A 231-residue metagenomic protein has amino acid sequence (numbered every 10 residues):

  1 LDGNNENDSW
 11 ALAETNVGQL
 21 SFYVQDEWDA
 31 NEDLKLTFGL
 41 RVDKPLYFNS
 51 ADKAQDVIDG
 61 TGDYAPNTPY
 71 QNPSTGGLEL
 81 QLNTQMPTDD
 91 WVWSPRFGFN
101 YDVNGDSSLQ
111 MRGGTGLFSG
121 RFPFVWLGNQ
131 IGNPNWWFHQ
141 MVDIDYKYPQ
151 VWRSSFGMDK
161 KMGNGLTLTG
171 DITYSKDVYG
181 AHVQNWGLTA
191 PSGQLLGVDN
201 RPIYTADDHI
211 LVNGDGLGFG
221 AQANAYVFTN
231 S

Functional and structural regions predicted by a protein language model:
L1, L46-P66, Q110, T115-W137 (+1 more regions): A surface-exposed, glycine/aromatic-enriched loop/edge motif typical of exported proteins
L1-N104: Signature of Gram-negative outer-membrane beta-barrel scaffolds
E14-F22, V42-F48, D89-P95, T115-S119 (+3 more regions): Transmembrane beta-barrel architecture of outer-membrane proteins
F22, D33, Q85, D102 (+7 more regions): Residue-level preference for alpha-helix termini and adjacent loops
D26, S107-L109, S154, K160 (+1 more regions): Polar/charged side chains located within well-ordered beta-strands of beta-rich proteins
N31, K35, D102-D106, V151 (+2 more regions): Outer-membrane beta-barrel channels and translocator barrels
F38, F97, M111-G113, M158 (+1 more regions): Membrane-embedded beta-strand positions of outer-membrane beta-barrel proteins
V125-M162: Outer-membrane beta-barrel signature, preferentially recognizing the C-terminal barrel domain of Gram-negative
